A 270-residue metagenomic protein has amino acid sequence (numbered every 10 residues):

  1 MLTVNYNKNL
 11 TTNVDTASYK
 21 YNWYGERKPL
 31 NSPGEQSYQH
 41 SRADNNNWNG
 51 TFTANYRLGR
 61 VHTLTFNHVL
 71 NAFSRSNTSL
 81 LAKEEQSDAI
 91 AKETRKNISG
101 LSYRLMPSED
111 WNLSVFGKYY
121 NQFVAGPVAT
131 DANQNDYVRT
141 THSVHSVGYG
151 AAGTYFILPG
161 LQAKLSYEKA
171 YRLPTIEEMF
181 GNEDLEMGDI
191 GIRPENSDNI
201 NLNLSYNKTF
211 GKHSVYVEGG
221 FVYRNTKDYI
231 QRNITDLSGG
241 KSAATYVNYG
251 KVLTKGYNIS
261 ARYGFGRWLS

Functional and structural regions predicted by a protein language model:
M1, G50-Y56, S99-P107, A151-I157 (+4 more regions): Residues on the lipid-exposed face of transmembrane beta-strands in outer-membrane beta-barrel proteins
M1, N5-T53, R57, L70-T94: Flexible loop and strand-edge segments within Gram-negative outer membrane beta-barrel domains
Y6-L10, L70-S76, L105, Y119-A125 (+5 more regions): Transmembrane beta-strands of outer-membrane beta-barrel pores
T12-Y21, G25-K28, S76-E84, A125-Q134 (+2 more regions): Outer-membrane beta-barrel translocator domains and adjoining extracellular loop/strand segments of Gram-negative
G34-S41, N49, T53, L81-I90 (+4 more regions): Extracellular loop and loop/strand-boundary signature of outer-membrane beta-barrel proteins
R57-T63, M106-W111, L158-G160, T209-Y216 (+1 more regions): Short loop/turn motifs that connect adjacent beta-strands in outer-membrane beta-barrel proteins
T65-L158, L173: Signature of Gram-negative outer-membrane beta-barrel scaffolds
F156, Q162-E168, P194-K255, G264: Membrane-embedded beta-barrel scaffold of Gram-negative outer-membrane proteins
